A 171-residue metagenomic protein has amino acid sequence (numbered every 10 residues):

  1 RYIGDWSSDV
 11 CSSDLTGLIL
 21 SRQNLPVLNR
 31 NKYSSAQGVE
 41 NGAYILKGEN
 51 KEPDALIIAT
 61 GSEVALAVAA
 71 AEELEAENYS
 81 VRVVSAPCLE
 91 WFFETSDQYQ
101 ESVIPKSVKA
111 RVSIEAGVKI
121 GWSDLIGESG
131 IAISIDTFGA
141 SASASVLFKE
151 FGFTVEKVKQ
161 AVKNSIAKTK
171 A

Functional and structural regions predicted by a protein language model:
R1-V10: Single conserved hydrophobic/aromatic residue that forms the stacking wall/gate of nucleotide- or nucleobase-binding
C11-A171: Thiamine diphosphate
